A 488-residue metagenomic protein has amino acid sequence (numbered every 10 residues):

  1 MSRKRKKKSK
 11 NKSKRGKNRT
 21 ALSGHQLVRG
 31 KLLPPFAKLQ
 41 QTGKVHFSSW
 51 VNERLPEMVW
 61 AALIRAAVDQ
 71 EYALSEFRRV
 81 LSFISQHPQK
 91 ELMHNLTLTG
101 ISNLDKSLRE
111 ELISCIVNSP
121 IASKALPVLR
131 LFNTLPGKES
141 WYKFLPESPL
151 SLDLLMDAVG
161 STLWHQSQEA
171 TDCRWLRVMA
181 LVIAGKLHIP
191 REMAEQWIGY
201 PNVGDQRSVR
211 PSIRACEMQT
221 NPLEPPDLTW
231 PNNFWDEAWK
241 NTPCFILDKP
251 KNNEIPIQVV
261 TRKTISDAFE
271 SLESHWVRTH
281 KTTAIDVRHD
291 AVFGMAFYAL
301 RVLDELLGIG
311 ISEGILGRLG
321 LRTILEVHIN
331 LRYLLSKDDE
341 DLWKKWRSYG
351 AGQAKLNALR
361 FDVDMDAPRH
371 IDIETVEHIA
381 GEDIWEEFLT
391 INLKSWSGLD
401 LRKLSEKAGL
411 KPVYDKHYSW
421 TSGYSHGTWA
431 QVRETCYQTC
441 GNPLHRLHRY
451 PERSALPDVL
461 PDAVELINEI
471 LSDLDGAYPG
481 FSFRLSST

Functional and structural regions predicted by a protein language model:
M1-K4, S9-S13: Short acidic, low-complexity intrinsically disordered linear motifs used for protein-protein interactions
S2, G16-N103, S107-L112, S140-Y142 (+7 more regions): Secondary-shell segments that build the walls of catalytic and ion/ligand-binding clefts
L96, R109-C115, S119, K124-K138 (+1 more regions): Non-catalytic protein-protein interaction scaffold segments in large eukaryotic complex-forming proteins
A122, P149, L163-D172, L176 (+1 more regions): Long, compositionally biased, serine/threonine/proline- and charge-rich low-complexity regions
R130-T162, Q166-E169: Intrinsically disordered, low-complexity acidic/Q/S/K-rich activation/interaction tracts characteristic
A268-G320, L325-L331: Long, hydrophobic/aromatic-enriched structural stretches that serve as scaffold segments
L319-V327, D341, Q438-P443: Amphipathic alpha-helical scaffolding segments
L335-K337: Predominantly late transmembrane helices and immediately cytosolic-facing juxtamembrane segments
